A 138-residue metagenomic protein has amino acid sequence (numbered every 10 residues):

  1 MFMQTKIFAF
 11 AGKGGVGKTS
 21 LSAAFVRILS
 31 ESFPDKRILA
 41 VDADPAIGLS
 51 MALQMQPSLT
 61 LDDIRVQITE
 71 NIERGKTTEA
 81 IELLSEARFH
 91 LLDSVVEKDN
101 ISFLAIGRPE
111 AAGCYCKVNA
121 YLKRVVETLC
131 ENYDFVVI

Functional and structural regions predicted by a protein language model:
M1-T5: Phosphate-binding P-loop
F8-P45: Walker A/P-loop phosphate-binding motif and the immediately C-terminal alpha-helix
G15-K18, M51, E110: Short, flexible micro-motifs
A24-F25, L53-P57, V118-A120: Short, glycine/charged-enriched secondary-structure capping and boundary segments
S30, Q54, V126-C130: Signal for well-folded cores of large energy- and translation-related assemblies
E31-E97: N-terminal phosphate/diphosphate-binding loop that engages ATP/GTP or pyrophosphate donors across diverse enzyme folds
A80-I138: Phosphate-binding/switch loop-helix module in NTP-utilizing enzymes
